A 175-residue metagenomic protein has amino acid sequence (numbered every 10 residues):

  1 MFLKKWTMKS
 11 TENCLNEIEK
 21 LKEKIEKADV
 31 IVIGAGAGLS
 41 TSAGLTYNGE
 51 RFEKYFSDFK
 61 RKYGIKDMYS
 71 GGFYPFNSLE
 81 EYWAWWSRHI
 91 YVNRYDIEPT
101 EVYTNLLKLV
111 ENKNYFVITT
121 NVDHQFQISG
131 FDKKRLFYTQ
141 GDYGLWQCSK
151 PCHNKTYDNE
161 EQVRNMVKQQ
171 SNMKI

Functional and structural regions predicted by a protein language model:
M1-I175: Conserved catalytic core of sirtuin-type NAD+-dependent deacylases
